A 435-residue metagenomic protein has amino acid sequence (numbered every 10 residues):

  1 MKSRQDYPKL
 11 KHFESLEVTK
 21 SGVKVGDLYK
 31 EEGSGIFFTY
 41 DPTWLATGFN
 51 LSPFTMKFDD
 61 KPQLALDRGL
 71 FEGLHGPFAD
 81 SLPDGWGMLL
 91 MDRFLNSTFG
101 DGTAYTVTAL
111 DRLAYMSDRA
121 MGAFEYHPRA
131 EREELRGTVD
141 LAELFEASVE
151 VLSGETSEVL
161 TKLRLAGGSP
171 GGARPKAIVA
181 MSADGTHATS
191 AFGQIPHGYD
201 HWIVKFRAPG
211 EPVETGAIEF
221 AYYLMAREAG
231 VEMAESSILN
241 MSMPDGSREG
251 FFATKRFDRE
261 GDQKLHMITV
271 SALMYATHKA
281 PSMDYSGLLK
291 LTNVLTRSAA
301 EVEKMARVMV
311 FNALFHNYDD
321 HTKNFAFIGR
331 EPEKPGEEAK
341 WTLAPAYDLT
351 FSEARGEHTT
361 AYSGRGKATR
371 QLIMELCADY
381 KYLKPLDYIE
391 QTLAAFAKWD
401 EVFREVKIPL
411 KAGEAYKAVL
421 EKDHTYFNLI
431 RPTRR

Functional and structural regions predicted by a protein language model:
M1-T322, A326-R435: Phosphate/dinucleotide-binding and metal-coordinating scaffold of catalytic cores in nucleotide-dependent enzymes
